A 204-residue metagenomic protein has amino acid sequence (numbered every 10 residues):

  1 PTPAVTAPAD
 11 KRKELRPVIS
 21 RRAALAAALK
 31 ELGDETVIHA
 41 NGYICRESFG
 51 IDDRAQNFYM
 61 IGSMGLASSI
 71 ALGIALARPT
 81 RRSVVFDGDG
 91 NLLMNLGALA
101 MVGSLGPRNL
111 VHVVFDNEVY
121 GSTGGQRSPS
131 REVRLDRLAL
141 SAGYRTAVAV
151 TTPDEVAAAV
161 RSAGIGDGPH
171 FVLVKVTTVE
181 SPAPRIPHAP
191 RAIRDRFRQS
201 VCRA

Functional and structural regions predicted by a protein language model:
P1, A40, F86-D87, V111-D116 (+1 more regions): Short beta-strand segments
P1-A27, I51-R54, I165-A204: Glycine/aspartate-rich loop-and-adjacent alpha/beta segment that forms the canonical ThDP
P8, F49-I51, L96-G97, S122-Q126 (+2 more regions): Short, well-ordered secondary-structure micro-motifs
D34-R54: Acidic-glycine-rich active-site phosphate/pyrophosphate-binding loop
T36-N41, Y59-G62, V85, V148-T151 (+1 more regions): General beta-strand structural signal in soluble alpha/beta enzymes
F49-N117: Thiamine diphosphate
N95-L105, S122-L138: Active-site-proximal loop->helix
Q126-S162: Conserved thiamine diphosphate
